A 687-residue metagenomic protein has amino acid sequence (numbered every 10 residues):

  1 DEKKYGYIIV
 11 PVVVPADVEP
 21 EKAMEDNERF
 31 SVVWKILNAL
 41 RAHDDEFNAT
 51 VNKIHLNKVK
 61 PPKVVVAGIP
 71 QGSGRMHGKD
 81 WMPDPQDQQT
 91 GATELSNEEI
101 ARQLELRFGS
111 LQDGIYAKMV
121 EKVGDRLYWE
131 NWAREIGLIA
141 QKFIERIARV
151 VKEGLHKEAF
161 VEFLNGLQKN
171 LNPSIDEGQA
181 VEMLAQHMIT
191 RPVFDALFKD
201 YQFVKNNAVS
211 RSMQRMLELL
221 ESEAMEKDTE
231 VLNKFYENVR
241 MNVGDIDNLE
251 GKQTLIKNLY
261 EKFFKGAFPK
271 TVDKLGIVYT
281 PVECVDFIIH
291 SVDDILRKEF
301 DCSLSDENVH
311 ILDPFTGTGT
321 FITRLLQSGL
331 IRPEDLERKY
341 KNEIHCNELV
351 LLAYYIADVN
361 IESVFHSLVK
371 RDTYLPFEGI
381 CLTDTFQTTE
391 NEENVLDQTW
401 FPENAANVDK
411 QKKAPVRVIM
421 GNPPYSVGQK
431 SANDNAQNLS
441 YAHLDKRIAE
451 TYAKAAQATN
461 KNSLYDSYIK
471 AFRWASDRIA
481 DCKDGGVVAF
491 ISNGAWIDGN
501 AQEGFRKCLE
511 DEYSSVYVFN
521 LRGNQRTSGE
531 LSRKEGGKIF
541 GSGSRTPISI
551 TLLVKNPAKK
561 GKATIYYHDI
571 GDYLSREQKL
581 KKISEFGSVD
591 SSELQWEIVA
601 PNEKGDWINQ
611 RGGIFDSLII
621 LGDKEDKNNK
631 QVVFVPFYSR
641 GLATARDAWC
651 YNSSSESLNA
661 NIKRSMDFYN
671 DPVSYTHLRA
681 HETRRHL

Functional and structural regions predicted by a protein language model:
D1-H43, K538-F540: Conserved RecA-like P-loop NTPase helicase motor core
F30-H77: Non-catalytic, charged low-complexity extensions flanking SF2 helicase motor domains
H77-T229, V278-Q411, N520-L521, I539 (+1 more regions): Charged, often flexible domain-edge or linker segments that flank or initiate folded functional domains
S174-G178, R240-I246, F268-P281, D306-L312 (+5 more regions): Glycine- and acidic
H187, A196, D200, L219 (+23 more regions): Generic, well-ordered alpha-helical scaffold segments in large soluble proteins
Y201-S210, Q214-F300, F615-L618, E625 (+3 more regions): Class I S-adenosyl-L-methionine
T320-K339, E343, T388-F490, A495-Q502 (+2 more regions): SAM-dependent methyltransferase catalytic-core segment centered on the flexible catalytic loop and adjoining short
N433, A458, R478-R679, R684-L687: Sequence-level detector for compositionally biased, low-complexity segments
